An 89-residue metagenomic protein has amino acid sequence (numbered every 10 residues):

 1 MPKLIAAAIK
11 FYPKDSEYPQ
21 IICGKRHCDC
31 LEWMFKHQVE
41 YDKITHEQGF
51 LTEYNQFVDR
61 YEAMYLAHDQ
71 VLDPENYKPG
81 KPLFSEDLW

Functional and structural regions predicted by a protein language model:
M1-E47, T52-W89: Linear-motif-rich, low-complexity cytosolic tails and juxtamembrane regions
